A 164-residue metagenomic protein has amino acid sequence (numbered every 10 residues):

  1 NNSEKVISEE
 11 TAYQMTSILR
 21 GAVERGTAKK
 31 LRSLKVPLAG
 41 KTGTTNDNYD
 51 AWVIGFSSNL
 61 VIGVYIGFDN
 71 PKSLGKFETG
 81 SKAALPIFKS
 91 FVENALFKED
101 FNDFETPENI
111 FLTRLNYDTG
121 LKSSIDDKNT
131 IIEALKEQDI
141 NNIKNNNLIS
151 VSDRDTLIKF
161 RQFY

Functional and structural regions predicted by a protein language model:
N1-N147: A penicillin-recognizing enzyme superfamily signal
N146-Y164: C-terminal functional modules
